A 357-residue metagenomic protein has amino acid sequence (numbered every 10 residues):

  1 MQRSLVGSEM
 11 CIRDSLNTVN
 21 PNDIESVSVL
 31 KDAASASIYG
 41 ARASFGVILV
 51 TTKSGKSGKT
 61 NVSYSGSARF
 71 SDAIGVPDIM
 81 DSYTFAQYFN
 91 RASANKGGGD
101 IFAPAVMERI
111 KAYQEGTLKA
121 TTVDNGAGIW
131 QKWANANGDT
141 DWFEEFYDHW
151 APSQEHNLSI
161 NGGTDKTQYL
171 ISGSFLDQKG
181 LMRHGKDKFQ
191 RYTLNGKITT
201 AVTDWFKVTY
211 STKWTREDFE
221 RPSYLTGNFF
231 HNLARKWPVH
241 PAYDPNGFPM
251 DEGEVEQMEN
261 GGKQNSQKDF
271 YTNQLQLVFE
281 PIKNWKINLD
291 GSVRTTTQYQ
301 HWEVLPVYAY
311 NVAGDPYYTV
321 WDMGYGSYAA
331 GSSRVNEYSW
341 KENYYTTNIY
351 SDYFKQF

Functional and structural regions predicted by a protein language model:
M1-I12: Single conserved hydrophobic/aromatic residue that forms the stacking wall/gate of nucleotide- or nucleobase-binding
R13, A33-I38, G55-G58, F70-A73 (+1 more regions): Short beta-strands and strand-coil junctions in structured, solvent-facing domains, enriched
R13-K31: Short acidic/polar hinge/loop motifs at secondary-structure boundaries that mediate gating or recognition
P21, S57, S153, T164-D165 (+3 more regions): Outer-membrane beta-barrel channels and translocator barrels
V27-S28, I48-V50: Non-catalytic regulatory/gating segments with a bias toward low-complexity or hydrophobic composition
L49-T51, S63, N157-N161, K197 (+3 more regions): Outer-membrane beta-barrel architecture
S57-G138, L176, G180-T272, N288-D290 (+1 more regions): Surface-exposed loop/interface segments of Gram-negative outer-membrane beta-barrel transport/assembly proteins
